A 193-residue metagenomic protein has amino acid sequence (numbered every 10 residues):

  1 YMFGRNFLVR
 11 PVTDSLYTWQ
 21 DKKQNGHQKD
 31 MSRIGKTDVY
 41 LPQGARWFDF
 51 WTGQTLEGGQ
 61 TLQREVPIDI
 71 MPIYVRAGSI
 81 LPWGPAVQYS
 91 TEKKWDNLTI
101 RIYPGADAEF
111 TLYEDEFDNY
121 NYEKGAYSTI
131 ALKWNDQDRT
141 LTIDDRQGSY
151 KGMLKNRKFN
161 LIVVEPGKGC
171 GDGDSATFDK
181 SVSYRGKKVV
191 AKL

Functional and structural regions predicted by a protein language model:
Y1-L141, S149-C170: Catalytic core of carbohydrate-active enzymes
T142, V164-L193: Extracellular glycoprotein-like low-complexity segments
D145: Residues on the solvent-exposed faces and adjacent turns of beta-rich solenoids used to engage binding targets
